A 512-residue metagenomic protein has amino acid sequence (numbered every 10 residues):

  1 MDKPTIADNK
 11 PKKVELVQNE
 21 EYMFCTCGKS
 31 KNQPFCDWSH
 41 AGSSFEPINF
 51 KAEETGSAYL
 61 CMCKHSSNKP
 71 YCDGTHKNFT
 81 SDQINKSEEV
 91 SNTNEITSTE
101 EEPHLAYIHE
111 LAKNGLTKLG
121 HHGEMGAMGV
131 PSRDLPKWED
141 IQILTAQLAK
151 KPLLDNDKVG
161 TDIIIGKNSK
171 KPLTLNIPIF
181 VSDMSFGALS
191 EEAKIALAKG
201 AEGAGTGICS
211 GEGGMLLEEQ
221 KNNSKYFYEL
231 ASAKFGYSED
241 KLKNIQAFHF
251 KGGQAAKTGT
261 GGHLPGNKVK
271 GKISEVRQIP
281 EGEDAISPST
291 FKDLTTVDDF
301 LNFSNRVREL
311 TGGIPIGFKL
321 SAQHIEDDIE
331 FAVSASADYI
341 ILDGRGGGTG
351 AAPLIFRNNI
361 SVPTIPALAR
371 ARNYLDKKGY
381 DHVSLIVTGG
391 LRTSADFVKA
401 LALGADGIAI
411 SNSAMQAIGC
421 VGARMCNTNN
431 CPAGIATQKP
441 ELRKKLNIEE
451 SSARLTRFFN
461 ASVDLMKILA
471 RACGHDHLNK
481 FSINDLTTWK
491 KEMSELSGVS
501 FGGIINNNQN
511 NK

Functional and structural regions predicted by a protein language model:
M1-P34, S39-L60, Q83-N85: N-terminal pre-ligand scaffold of iron-sulfur
Y22-F35, S57-K69, I340, L391 (+1 more regions): Cysteine-centered iron-sulfur cluster-binding motifs in ferredoxin-type domains/subunits of redox enzymes
A52-T75, V463-M466: Short Fe-S-cluster ligation motifs
P70-E88: Short flanking/linker segments adjacent to small metal-binding domains or redox-active Cys/His motifs
K86-I179, D183, A188-K199, T206-G207 (+6 more regions): Conserved, well-structured core domains of diverse proteins
D183, A188-R306, L310-G317, S321-V333: Active-site-facing alpha/beta catalytic cores
P288-R443: Glycine-rich phosphate/ribose-binding loops and adjacent secondary-structure elements that form binding surfaces
R392-F397, L401-N506: Gly/Ser/Thr/Ala-enriched C-terminal appendages of enzymes
